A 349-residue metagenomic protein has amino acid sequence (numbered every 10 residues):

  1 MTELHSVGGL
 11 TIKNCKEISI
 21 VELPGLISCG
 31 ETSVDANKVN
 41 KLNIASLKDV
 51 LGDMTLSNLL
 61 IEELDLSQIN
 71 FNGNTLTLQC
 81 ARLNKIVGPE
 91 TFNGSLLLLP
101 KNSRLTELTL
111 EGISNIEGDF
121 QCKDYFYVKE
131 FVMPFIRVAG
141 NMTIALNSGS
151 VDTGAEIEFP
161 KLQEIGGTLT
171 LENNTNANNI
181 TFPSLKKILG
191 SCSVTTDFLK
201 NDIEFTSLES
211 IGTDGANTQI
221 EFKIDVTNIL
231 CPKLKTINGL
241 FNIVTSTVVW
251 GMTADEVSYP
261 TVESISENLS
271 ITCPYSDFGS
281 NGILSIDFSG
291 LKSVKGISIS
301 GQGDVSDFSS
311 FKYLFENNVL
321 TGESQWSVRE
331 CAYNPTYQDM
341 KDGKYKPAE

Functional and structural regions predicted by a protein language model:
E3-N40, S46-E62, Q68-N84, T91-L105 (+8 more regions): Concave beta-strand-loop units of leucine-rich repeat
N334-A348: Short, low-complexity, Pro/Ser/Thr/Gly-rich segments in the mature regions of secreted, periplasmic
